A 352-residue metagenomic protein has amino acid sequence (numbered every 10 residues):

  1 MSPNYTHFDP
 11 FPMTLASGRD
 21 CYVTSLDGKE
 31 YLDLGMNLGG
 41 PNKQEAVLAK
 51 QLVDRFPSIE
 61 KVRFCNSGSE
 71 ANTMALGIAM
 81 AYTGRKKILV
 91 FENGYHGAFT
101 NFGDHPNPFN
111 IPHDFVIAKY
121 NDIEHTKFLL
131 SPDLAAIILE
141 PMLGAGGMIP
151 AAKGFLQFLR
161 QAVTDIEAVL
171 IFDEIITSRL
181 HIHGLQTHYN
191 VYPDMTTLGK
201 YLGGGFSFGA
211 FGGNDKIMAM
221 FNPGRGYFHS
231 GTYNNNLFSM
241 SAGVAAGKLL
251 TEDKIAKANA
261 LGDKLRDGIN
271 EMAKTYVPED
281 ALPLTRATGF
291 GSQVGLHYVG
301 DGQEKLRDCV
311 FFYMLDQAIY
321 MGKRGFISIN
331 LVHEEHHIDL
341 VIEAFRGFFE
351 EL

Functional and structural regions predicted by a protein language model:
M1-L352: Conserved N-terminal phosphate-binding loop of PLP-dependent enzymes in the Aspartate aminotransferase
